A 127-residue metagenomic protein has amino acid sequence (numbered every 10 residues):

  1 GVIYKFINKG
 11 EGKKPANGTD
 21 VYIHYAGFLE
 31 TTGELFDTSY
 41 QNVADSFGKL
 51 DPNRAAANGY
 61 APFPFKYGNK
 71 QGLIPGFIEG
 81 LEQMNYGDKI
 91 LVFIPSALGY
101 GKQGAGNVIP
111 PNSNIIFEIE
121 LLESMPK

Functional and structural regions predicted by a protein language model:
G1-K127: Cross-family detector of peptidyl-prolyl cis-trans isomerase
